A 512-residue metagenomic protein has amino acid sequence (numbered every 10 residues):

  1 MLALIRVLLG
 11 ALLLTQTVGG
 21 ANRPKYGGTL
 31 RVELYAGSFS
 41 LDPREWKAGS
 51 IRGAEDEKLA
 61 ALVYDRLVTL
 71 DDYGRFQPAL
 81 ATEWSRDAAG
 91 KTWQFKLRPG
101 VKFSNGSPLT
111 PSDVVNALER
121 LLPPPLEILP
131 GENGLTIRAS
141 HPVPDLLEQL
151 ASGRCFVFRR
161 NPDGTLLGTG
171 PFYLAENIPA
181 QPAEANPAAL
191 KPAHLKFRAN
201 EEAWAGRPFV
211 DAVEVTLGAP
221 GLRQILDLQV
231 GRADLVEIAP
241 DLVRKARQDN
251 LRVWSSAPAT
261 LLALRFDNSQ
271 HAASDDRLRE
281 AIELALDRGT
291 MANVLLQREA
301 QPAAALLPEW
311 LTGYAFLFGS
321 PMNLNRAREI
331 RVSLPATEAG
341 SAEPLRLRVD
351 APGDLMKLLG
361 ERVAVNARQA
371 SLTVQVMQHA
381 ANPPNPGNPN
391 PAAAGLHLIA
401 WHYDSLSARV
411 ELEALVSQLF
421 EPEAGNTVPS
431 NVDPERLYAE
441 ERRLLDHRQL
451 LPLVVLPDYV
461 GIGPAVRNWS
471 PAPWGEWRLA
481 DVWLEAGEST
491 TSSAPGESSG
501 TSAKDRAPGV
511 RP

Functional and structural regions predicted by a protein language model:
N22, L190-A193, S333-Y403: Ligand/substrate-recognition segments at binding pockets and active sites
R31, P111-N116, G134-T136, D211-A212 (+4 more regions): Alpha-helical secondary-structure segments
E33-A88, L167-T169: N-terminal lobe/hinge region of extracytoplasmic solute-binding protein
T82-P124, T136, D227, A272-S274: Aromatic- and charge-enriched surface segment that lines or borders ligand/interaction sites
E127-L129, A175-K196, E214-Q270, A400: Extracellular/periplasmic solute-recognition and catalytic clefts
E148-E214, P220-R223, G487-S489: Gly/Pro-rich hinge or "lid" segments in bacterial periplasmic/extracellular proteins
Q301-A336, A351-L358: Structural transition elements
Q375-N385, A400-V466, A486-E497, P512: Extracytoplasmic/peripheral linker and loop segments enriched in polar/acidic and small residues with frequent Thr/Pro
